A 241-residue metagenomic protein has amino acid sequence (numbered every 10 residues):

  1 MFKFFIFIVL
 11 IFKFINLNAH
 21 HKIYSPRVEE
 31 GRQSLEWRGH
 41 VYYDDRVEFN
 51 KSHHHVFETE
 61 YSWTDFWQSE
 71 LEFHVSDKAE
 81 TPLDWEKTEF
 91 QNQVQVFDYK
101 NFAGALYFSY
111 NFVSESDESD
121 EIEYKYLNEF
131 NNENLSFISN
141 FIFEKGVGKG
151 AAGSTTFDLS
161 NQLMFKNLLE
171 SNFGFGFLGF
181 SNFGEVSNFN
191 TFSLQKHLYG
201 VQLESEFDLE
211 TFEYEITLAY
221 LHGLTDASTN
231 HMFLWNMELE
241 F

Functional and structural regions predicted by a protein language model:
M1-F4: Positively charged n-region of N-terminal signal peptides that target proteins for export
I6-F7, L17: Cleavable N-terminal signal peptides
N18-E240: Transmembrane beta-barrel domains of Gram-negative outer membranes and organellar outer membranes
